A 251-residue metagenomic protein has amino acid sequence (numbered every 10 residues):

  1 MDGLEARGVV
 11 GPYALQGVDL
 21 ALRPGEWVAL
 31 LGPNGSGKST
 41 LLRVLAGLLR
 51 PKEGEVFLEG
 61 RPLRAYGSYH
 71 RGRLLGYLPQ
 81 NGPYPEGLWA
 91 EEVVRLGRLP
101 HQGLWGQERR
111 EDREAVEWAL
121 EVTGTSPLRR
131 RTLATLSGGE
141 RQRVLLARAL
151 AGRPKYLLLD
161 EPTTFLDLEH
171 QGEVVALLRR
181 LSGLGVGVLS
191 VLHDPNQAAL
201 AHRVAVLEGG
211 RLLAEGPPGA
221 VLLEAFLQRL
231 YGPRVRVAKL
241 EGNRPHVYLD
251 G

Functional and structural regions predicted by a protein language model:
L31-P33: The feature captures the beta-strand-to-loop junction immediately N-terminal to the Walker
A46: Helix-to-loop junction immediately C-terminal to a conserved catalytic motif
G54-P62, R71: Conserved ABC transporter NBD signature motif
R95, R110-L128: Conserved ABC ATPase "signature" region
Q107, T132-L136, E140: Conserved ABC ATPase signature
L157-E161: Catalytic Walker B motif of ABC-type/P-loop ATPase nucleotide-binding domains
L230-G251: ABC ATPase nucleotide-binding domains
